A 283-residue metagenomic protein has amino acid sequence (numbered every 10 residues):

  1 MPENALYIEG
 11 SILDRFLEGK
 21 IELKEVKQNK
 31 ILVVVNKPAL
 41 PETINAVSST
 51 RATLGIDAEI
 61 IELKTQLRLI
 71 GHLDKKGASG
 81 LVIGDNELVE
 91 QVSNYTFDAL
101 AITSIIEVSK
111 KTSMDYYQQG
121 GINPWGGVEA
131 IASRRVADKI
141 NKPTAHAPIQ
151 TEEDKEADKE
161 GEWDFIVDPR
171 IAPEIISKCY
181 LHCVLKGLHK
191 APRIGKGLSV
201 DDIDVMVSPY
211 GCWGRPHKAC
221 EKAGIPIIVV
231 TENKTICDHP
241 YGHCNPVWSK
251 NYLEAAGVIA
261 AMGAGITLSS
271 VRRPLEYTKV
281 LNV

Functional and structural regions predicted by a protein language model:
M1-I102, E107-Y116, I122, G126: Metallocofactor- and cofactor-centric catalytic cores in central/energy metabolism, strongly enriched
G19, V26-K27, Q66-G71, R134-N141 (+2 more regions): Low-complexity, flexible helical/coil segments
N36-P41, A101-K110, G121-A130, P148-K155 (+2 more regions): Gly/Ser/Thr-rich loops at beta-strand to alpha-helix junctions that form or flank small-molecule/cofactor-binding
I44-S48, A130-A137, H182, G214 (+1 more regions): Predominant activation on well-ordered alpha-helical scaffold segments within soluble catalytic domains
S48-K64, Y95, R134-A145, K222-V229: Structural alpha-beta junctions
L73-G80, V92-S93, T103, D115-A191: Generic multipass alpha-helical transmembrane bundles of integral membrane proteins
A78-E87, F165-E174, P246-V258: A polyampholytic, Gly/Pro-enriched intrinsically disordered region
T151-E153, C179, C183-V205, P209-V283: C-terminal functional extensions of proteins
